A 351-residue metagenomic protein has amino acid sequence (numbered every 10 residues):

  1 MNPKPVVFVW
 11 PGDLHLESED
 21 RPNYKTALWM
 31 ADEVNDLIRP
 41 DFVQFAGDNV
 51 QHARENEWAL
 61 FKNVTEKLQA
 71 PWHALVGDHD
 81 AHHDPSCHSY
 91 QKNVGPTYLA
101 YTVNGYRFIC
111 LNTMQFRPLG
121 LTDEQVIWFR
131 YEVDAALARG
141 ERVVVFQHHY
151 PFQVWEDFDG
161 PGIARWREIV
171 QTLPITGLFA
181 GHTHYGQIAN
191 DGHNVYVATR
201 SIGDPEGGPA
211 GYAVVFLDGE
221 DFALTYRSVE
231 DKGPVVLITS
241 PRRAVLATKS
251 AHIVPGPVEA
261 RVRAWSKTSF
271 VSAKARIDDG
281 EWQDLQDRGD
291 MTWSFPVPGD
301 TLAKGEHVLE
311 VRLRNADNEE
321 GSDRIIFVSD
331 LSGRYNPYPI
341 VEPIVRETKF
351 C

Functional and structural regions predicted by a protein language model:
M1-L60, I344, K349-C351: N-terminal active-site segment of His-dependent metallophosphoesterases
G12-H15, G47-N49, D78-D80, T113-M114 (+3 more regions): Active-site metal-binding loops of divalent metal-dependent hydrolases
R54-R139, F158-G177, Y185-T225: Extended active-site neighborhood of metal-dependent phosphoesterases/phosphodiesterases
A70, R288-P296: Aromatic sugar-binding surface patches on proteins that engage polysaccharides or sugar-phosphate polymers
A135-V154: Short acidic, glycine-rich surface-loop motifs adjacent to enzyme active sites
D191-A273, D278, V297-G299, G305-D330: Binuclear metal-dependent phosphoesterase catalytic core
K232-V235, I325-C351: Flexible, low-complexity linkers/stalks enriched in Thr/Pro that connect modular domains
G280-D290: Short, surface-exposed loop motifs enriched in S/T, G, D/E and P with embedded aromatic residues
